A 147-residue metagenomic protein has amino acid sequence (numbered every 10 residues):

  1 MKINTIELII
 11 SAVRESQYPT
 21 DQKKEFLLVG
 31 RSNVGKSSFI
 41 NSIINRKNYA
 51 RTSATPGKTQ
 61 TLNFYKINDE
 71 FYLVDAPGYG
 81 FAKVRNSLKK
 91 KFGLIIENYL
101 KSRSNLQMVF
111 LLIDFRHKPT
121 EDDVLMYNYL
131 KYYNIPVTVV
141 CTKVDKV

Functional and structural regions predicted by a protein language model:
M1-K83: Conserved G1/Walker A P-loop phosphate-binding module
L28-S32, Y49-R51, L88, L94-E97 (+1 more regions): Short, surface-exposed linear patches
N48, A82-R85, E121, L130: Active-site-proximal flexible loops/turns
Y49-R51, R85-K89, D114-K118: Short, flexible loop segments at the rims of nucleotide/cofactor-binding pockets, characterized by
N68-L106: Conserved nucleotide-sensing/catalytic segment adjacent to the nucleotide-binding pocket in NTP-handling enzymes
G93-V147: Conserved C-terminal guanine-recognition region of P-loop GTPase G domains, centered on the G4
